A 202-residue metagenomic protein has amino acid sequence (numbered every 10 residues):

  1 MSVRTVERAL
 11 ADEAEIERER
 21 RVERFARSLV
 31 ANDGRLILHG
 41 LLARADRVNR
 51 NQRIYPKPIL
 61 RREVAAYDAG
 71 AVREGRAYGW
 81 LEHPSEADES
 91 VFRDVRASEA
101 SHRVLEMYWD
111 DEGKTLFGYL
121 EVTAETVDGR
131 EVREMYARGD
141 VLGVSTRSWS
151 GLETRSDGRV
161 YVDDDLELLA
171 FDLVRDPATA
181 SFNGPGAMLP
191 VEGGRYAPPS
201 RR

Functional and structural regions predicted by a protein language model:
M1-R201: Signature of dsDNA virion morphogenesis modules
